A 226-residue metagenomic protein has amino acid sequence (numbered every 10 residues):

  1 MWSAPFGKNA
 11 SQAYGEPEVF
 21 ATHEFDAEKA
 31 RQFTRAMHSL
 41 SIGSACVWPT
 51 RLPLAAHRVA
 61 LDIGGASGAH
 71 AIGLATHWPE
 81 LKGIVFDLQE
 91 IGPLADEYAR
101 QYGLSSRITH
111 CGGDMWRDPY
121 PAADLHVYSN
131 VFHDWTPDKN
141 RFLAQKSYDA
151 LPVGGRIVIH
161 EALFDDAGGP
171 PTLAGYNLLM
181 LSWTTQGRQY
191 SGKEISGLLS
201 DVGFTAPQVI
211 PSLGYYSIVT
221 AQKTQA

Functional and structural regions predicted by a protein language model:
M1-R58: Conserved Class I S-adenosyl-L-methionine-dependent methyltransferase catalytic core
L54-A226: Alpha-helical subdomain
